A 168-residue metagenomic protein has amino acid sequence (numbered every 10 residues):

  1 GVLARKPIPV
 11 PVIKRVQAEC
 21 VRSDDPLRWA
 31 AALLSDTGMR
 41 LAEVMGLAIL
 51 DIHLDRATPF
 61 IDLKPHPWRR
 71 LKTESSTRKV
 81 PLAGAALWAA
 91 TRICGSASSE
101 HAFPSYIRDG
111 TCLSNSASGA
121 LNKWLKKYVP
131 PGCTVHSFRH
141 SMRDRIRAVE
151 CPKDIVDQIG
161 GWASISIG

Functional and structural regions predicted by a protein language model:
G1, S23, T111-S116, G132-S137: N-terminal core-binding DNA-recognition domain of tyrosine site-specific recombinases/integrases
G1-L47, S76, R139: Basic, Lys/Arg- and aromatic-enriched nucleic-acid-binding interface segment
P7, I13, H66-P67, A83-P131 (+1 more regions): Active-site/catalytic core of tyrosine-dependent DNA strand-transfer enzymes
L27, A57, S76, N115 (+2 more regions): Exposed loop/turn and edge beta-strand positions of beta-sandwich/beta-sheet ligand-binding modules
R28-A30, P59-I61, A89-R92, F103 (+1 more regions): Tryptophan-centric aromatic hotspots in well-structured domains and transmembrane helices
A32, D36, E43, K123 (+1 more regions): C-terminal catalytic core of tyrosine-transesterase DNA break-rejoin enzymes
T37, G46-A90, S166: Conserved tyrosine-mediated DNA breakage-rejoining catalytic core shared by Y-recombinases
D51-T58, P131-G132, C151-G168: Short, polar N-cap/turn motifs at the start of nucleic acid-interacting alpha helices
